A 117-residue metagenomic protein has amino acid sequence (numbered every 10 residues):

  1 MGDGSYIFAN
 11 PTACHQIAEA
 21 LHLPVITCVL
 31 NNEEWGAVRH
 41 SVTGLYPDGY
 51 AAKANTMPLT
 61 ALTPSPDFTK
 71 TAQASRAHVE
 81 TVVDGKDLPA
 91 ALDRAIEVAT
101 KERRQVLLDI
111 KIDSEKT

Functional and structural regions predicted by a protein language model:
M1-T117: Thiamine diphosphate
